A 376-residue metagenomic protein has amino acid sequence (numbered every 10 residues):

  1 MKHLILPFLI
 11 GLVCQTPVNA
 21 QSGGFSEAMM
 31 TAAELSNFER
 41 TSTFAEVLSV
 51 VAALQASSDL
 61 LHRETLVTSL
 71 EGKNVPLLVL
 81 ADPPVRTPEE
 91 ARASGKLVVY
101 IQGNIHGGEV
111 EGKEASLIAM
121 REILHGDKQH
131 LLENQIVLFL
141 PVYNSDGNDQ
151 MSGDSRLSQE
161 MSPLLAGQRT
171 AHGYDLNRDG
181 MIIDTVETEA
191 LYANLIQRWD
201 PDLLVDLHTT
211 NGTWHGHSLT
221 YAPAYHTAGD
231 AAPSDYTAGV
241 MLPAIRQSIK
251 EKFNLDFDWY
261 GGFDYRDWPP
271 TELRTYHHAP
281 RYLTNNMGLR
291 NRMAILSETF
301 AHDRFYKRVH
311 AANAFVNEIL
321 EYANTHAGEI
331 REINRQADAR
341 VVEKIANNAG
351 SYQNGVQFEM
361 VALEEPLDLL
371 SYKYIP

Functional and structural regions predicted by a protein language model:
I5-Q15: Bacterial N-terminal signal peptides
V18-S22: Boundary at the C-terminal end of the N-terminal hydrophobic targeting segment
G24-E39, I101-G103, Y174-D175: Acidic/histidine-rich, surface-exposed loop or edge segments in extracytoplasmic proteins
A45-V99: Soluble metallo-hydrolase cores and metallopeptidase-like ectodomains found primarily in the secretory/periplasmic
L66-T68, L80-D82, G103-I105, L140-N144 (+2 more regions): Active-site-proximal beta-strand/loop segments in catalytic clefts of secreted hydrolases
P88-A93, L165-R169, N285-N291: Short glycine/proline-enriched loop/turn "hinge" motifs that connect secondary-structure elements and lie
A93-G103, V110-P270, T275-H278: Active-site/substrate-binding loop(s) of hydrolase catalytic cores
G262-P376: Hard-cation-handling environments
